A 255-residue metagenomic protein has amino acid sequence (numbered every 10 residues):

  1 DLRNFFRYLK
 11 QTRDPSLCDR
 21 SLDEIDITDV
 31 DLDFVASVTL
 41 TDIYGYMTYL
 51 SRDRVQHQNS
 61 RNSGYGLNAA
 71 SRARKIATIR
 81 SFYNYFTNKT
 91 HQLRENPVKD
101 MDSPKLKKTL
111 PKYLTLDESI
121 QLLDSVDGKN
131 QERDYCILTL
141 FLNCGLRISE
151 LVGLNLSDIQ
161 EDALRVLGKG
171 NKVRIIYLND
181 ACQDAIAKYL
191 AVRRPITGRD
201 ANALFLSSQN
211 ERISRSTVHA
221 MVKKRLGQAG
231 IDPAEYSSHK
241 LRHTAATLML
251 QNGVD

Functional and structural regions predicted by a protein language model:
D1-D255: Conserved catalytic core of the tyrosine transesterase superfamily
